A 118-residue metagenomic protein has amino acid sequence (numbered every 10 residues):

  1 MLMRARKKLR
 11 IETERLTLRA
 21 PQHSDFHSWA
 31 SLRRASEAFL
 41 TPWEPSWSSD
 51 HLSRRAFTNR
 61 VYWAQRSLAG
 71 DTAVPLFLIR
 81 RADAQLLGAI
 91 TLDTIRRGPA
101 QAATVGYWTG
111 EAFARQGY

Functional and structural regions predicted by a protein language model:
M1-A112: GNAT-family acyltransferases
F113, G117-Y118: Conserved acetyl-CoA pyrophosphate-binding loop and the N-cap/start of the following alpha-helix in GNAT-like
